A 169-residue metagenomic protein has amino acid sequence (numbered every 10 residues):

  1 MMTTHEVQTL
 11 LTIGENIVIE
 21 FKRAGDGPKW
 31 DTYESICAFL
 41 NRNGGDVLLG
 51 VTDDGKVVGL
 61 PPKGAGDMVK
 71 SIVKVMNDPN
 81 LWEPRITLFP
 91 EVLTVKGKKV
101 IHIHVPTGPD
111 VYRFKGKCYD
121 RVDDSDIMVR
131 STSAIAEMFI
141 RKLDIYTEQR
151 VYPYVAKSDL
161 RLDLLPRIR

Functional and structural regions predicted by a protein language model:
M1-R169: Conserved N-terminal catalytic/coupling substructures associated with nucleotide/phosphate chemistry
